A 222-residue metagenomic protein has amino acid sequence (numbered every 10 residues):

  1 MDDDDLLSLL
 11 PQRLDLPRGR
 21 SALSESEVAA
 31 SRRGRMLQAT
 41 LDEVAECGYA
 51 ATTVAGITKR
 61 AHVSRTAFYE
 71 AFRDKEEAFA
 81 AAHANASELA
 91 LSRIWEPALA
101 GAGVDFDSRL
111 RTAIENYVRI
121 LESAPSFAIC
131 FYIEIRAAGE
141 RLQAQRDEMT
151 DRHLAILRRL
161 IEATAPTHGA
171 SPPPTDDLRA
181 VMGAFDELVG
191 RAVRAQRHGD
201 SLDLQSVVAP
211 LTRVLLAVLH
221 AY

Functional and structural regions predicted by a protein language model:
M1-S31, H168-G169: N-terminal intrinsically disordered/low-complexity leader segments
V28, T52, F72, E77-A86 (+3 more regions): Alpha-helical DNA-contacting segments of helix-turn-helix folds
A29-T40, I57, A82-R93: Generic hydrophobic, amphipathic alpha-helix propensity
R35, E43-E77, A81: Helix-turn-helix
A81, W95-S123, V181, Q205-V208: Hydrophobic alpha-helical connector segments
R119, S126-A155, A170-S171: Short secondary-structure transition hinges
I120, R159, L178-L202, T212-Y222: Amphipathic C-terminal alpha-helical segment
E140-P166, T175-G183, E187, S206-R213: Amphipathic alpha-helical packing segments from all-alpha helical-bundle domains
